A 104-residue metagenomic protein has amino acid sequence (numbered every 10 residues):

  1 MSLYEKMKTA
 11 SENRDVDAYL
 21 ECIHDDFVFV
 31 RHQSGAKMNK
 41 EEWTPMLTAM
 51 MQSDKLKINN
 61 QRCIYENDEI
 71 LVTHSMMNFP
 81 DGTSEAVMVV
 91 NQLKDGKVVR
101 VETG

Functional and structural regions predicted by a protein language model:
E5-T9: Amphipathic alpha-helical repeat scaffolds
N13-D26: Short, well-ordered alpha-helical segments enriched in acidic and aromatic residues
D15, A36-N39: A diffuse structural propensity rather than consistent per-protein peaks
V30, S34-K37, T44-G104: A beta-strand edge to alpha-helix "cap/lid" segment located at domain peripheries
